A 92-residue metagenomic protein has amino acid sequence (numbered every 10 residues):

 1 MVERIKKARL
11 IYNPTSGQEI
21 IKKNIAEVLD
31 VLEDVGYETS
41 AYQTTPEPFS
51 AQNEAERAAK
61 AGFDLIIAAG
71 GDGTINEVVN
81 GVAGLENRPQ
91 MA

Functional and structural regions predicted by a protein language model:
M1-A69, N76, N80: ATP/NTP phosphate-donor binding region
L85-A92: Short, acidic/small-residue loops that bind anionic groups at enzyme active sites
